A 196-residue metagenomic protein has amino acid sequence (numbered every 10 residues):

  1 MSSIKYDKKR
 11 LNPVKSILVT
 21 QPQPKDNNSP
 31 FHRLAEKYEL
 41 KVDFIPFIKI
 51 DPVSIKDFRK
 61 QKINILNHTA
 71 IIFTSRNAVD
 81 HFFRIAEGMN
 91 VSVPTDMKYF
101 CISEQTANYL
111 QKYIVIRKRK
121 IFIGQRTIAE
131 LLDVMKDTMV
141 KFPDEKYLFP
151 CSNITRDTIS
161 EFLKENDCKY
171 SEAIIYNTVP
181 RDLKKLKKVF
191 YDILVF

Functional and structural regions predicted by a protein language model:
S2-F196: Conserved beta-alpha
